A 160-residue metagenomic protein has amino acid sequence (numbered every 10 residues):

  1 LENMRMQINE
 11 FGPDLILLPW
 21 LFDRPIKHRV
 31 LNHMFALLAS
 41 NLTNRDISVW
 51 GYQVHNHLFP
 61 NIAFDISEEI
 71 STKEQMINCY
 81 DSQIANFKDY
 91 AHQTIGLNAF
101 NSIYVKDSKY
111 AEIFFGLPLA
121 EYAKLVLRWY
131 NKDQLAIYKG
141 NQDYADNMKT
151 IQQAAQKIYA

Functional and structural regions predicted by a protein language model:
L1-A160: Metal-dependent de-N-acetylase/amidase catalytic core
